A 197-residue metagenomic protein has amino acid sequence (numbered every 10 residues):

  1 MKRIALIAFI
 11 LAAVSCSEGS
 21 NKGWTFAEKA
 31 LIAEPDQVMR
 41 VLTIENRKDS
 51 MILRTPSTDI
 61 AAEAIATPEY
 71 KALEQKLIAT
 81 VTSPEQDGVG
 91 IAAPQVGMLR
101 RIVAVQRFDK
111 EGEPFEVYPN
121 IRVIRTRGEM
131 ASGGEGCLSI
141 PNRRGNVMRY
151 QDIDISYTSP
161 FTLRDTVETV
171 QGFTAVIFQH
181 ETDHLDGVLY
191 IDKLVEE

Functional and structural regions predicted by a protein language model:
I4-A12: Sec-dependent N-terminal signal peptides
C16-E197: Positively charged
